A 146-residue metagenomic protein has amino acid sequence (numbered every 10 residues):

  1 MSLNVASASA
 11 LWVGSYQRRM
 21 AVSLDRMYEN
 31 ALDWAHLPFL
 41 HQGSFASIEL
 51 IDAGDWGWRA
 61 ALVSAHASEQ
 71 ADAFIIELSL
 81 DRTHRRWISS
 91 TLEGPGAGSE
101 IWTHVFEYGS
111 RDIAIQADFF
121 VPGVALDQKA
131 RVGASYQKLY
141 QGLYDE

Functional and structural regions predicted by a protein language model:
M1-D55: Hydrophobic ligand-binding cavity/cleft-lining segments
R19, P38-G98: Glycine-rich portal/gate segments that line the openings of hydrophobic small-molecule binding cavities
R19-S23, V63-A65, D118-P122: Solvent-exposed residues in well-ordered beta-strands and their adjoining turns, especially edge/terminal strands
R86-G142: Beta-strand/loop substructures that line and gate deep hydrophobic ligand-binding cavities in soluble
